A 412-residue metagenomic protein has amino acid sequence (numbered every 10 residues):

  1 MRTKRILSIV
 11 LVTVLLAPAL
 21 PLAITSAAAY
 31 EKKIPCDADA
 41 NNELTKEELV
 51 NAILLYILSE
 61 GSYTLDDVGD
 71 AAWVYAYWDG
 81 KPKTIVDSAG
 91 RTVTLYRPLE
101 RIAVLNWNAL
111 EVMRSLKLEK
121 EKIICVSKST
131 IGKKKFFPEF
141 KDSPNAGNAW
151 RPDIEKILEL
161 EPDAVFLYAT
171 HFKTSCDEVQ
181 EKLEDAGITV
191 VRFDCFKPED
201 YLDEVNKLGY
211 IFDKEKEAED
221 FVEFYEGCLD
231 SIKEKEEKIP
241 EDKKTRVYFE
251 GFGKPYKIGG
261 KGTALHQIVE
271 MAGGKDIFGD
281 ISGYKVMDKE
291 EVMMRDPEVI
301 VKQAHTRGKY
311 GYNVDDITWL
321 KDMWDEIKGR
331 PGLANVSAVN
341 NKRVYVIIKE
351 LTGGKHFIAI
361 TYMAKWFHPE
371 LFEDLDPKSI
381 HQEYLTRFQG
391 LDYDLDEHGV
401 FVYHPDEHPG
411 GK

Functional and structural regions predicted by a protein language model:
M1-E31, A52: Secretory targeting signatures
A40-G80, E155-E159, E178-A186: Alpha-helical segments with a strong preference for the paired helices of cellulosomal dockerin domains
P82-I85, T92-T94, S175-Y256, F278-G279 (+3 more regions): Extracytoplasmic substrate-binding proteins
S88-G90, S143-E155, I281-K289: Short helix-initiation/N-cap motifs at beta->coil->alpha
A103-L160, A164-K173: A short, structured surface patch at a secondary-structure boundary
N108-E111, S129-G132, A164-V165, T170-T174 (+5 more regions): Solvent-exposed loop/turn segments at secondary-structure junctions within structured extracellular/periplasmic domains
S127-I131, G259-Y284, Y345: His/Asp/Glu-enriched short active-site or ligand-binding loop at hydrolase and phosphoryl-transfer sites
I268-M271, F278-G279, Y284-G311: Ligand-binding pocket segment of bilobal, Venus flytrap-like solute-binding proteins
